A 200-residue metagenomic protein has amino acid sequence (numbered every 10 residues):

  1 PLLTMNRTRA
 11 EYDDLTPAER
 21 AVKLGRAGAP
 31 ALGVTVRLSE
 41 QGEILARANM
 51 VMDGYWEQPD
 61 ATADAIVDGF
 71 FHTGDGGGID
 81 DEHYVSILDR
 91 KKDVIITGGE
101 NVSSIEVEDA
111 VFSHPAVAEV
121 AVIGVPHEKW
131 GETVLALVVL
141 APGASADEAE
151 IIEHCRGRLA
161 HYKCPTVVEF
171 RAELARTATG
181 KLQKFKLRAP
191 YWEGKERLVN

Functional and structural regions predicted by a protein language model:
P1-G25, A29-L32, Q58-A61: Active-site loops of AMP-binding adenylate-forming
L3, T166-V167, F185: Extracytoplasmic/periplasmic beta-strand context in beta-sandwich domains, especially the cupredoxin/COX2 CuA-binding
R26-G33, S39-D68, E82, E100: Conserved ATP/PPi-binding loop(s) of AMP-dependent carboxylate-activating enzymes
A27-P30, K129, C164-V167: Short loop/turn motifs at secondary-structure junctions and domain boundaries
L38, A48, D53-G54, G74-K163 (+4 more regions): AMP-binding/adenylate-forming catalytic core of the ANL superfamily
E43, E119, T166-V167: Residues at the N-termini of beta-strands
V122, E169-F170: Hydrophobic/anchoring residues in structured secondary elements
A189-N200: Acidic/polar alpha-helix N-cap and adjacent early helical turns within long charge-rich amphipathic helices/linkers
